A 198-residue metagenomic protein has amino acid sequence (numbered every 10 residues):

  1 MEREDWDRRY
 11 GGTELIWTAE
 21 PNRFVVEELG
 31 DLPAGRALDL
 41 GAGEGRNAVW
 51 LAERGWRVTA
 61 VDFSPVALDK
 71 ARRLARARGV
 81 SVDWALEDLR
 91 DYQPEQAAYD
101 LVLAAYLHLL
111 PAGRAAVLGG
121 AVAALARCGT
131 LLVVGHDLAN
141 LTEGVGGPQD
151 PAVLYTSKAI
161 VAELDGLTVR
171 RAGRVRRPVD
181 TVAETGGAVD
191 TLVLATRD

Functional and structural regions predicted by a protein language model:
M1-L32, A139: Conserved class I S-adenosyl-L-methionine
G35-G43: Conserved class I S-adenosyl-L-methionine
S64-V66: Conserved SAM/SAH-binding beta-strand->alpha-helix loop
R78-L89: Conserved SAM-binding strand-loop segment of SAM-dependent methyltransferases
Y92-L101: A short acidic, Gly/Pro-enriched loop at the edge of an enzyme's catalytic core that lines a small-molecule cofactor
D100-R114: A short SAM/SAH-binding and catalytic strip from SAM-dependent methyltransferases
A115-R127: A short glycine-rich, Lys/Arg-flanked "PGG" loop and its adjoining helix->strand segment in the class I
C128-H136: Conserved beta-strand signature within the Rossmann-like core of class I S-adenosyl-L-methionine
